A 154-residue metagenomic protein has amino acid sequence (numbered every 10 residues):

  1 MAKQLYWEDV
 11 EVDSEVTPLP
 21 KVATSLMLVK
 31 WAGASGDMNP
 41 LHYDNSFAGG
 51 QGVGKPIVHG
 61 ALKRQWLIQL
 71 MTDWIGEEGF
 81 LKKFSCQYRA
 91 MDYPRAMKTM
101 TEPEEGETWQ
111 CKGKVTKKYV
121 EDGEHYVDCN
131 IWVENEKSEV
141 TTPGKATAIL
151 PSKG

Functional and structural regions predicted by a protein language model:
M1-V16, M100-G154: HotDog/MaoC-like acyl-thioester-processing domains
A2-V58: Catalytic strand-loop segment that frames the active site of acyl-thioester-processing enzymes
G33-D37, T72-G76, E136: Short, intrinsically disordered, mixed-charge
Q51-V58, L62-V115: Hydrophobic beta-strand-centered segment that forms part of the acyl-chain substrate-binding groove
